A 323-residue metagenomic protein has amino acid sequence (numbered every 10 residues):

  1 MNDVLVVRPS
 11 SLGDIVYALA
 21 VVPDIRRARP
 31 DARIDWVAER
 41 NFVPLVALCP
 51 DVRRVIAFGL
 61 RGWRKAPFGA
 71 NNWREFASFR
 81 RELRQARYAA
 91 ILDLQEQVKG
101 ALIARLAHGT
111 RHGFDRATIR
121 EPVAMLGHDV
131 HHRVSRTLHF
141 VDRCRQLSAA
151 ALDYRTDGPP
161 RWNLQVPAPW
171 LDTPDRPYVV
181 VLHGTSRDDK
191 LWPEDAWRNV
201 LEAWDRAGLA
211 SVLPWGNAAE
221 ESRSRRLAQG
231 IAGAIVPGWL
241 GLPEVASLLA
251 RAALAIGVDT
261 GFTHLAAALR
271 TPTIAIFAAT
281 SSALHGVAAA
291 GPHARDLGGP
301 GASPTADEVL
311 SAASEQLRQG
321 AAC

Functional and structural regions predicted by a protein language model:
M1-C323: Catalytic machinery of carbohydrate-active enzymes, primarily nucleotide-sugar-dependent glycosyltransferases
